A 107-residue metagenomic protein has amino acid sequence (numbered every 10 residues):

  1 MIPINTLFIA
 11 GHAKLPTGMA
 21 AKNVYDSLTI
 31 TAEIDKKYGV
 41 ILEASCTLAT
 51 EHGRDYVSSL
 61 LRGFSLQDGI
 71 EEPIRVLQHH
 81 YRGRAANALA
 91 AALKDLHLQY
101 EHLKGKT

Functional and structural regions predicted by a protein language model:
M1-H12: Short, compositionally biased leader-like segments
K14-L15, M19-T31, K36-T107: Active-site- and interface-proximal helix/loop "cap" or "latch" segments in soluble metabolic and energy-transducing
